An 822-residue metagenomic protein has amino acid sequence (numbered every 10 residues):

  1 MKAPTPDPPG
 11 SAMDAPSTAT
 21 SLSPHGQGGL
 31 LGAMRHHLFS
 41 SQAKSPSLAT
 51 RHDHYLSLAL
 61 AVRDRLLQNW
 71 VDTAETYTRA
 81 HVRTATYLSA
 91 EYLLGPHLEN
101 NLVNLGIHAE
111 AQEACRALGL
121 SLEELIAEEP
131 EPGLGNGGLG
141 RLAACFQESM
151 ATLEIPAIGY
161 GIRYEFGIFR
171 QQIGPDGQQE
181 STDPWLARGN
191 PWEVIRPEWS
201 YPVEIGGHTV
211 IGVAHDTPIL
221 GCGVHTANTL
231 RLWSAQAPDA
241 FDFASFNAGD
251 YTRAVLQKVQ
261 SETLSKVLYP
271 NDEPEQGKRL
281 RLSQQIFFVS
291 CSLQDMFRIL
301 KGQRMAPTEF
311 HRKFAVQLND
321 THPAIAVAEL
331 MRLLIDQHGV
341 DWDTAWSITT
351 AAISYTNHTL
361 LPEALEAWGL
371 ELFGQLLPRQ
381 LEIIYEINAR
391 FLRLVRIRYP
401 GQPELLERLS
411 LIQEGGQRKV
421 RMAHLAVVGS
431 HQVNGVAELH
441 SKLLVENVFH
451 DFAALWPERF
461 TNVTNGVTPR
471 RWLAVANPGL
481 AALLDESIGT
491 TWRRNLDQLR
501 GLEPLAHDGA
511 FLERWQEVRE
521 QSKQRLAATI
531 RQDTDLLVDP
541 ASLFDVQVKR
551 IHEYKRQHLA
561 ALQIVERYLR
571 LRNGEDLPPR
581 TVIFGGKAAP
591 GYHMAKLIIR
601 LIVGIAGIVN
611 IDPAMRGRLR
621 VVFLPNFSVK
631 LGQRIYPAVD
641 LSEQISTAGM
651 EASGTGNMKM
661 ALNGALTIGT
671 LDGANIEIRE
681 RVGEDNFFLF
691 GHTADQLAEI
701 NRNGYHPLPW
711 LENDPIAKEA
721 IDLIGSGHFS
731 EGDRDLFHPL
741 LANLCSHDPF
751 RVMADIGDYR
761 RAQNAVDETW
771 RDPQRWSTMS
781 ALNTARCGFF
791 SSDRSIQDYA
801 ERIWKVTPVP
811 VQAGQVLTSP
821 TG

Functional and structural regions predicted by a protein language model:
K2-G822: A conserved ligand/cofactor-binding region detector
